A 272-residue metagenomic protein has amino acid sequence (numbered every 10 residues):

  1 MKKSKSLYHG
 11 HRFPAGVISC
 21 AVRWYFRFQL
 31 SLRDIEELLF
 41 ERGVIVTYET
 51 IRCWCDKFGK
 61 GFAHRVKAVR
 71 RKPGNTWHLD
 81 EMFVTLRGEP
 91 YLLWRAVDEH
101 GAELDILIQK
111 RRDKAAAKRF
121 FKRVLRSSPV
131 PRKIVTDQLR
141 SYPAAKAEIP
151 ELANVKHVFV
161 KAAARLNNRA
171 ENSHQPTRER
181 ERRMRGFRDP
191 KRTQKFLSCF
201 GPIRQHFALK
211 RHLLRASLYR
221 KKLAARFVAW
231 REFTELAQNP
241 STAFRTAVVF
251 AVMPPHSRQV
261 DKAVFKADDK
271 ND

Functional and structural regions predicted by a protein language model:
M1-D272: Residue-level recognition of single "structural anchor" positions that define or cap local secondary structure
